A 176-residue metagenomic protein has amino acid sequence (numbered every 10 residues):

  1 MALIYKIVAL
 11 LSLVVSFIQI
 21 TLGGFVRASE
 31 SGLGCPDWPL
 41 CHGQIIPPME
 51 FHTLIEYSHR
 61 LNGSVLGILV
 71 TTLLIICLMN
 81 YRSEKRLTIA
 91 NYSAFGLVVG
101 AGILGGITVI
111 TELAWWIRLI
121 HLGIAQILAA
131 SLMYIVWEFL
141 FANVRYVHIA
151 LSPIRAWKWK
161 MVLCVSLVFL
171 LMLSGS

Functional and structural regions predicted by a protein language model:
M1-S176: Polytopic transmembrane helical bundles with strong interfacial aromatic enrichment
